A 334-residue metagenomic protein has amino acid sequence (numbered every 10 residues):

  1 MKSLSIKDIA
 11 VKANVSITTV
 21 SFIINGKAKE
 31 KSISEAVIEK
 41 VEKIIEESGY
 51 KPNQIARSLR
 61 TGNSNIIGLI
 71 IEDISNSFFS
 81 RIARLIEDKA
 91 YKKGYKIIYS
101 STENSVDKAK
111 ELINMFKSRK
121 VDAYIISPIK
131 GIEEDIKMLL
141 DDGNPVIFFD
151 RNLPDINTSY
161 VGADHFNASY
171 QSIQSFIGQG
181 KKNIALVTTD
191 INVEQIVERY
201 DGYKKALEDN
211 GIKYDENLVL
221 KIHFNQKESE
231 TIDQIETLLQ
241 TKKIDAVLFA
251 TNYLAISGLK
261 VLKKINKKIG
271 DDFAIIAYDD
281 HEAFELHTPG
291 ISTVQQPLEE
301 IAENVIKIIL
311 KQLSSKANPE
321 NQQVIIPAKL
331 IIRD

Functional and structural regions predicted by a protein language model:
M1-N63: N-terminal helix-turn-helix DNA-binding module of bacterial transcription factors
K2-S5, I45-F78, I82-R84, K93 (+2 more regions): N-terminal helix-turn-helix/winged-helix DNA-binding helices and compositionally similar short basic alpha-helical
I17-F22, L59-D73, N183-D190: Short beta-strand segments enriched in small/hydrophobic residues
I71-S80, S100-K108, V161-Q171, V187-Q234 (+4 more regions): Hinge/beta->alpha junction and helix N-cap segments in small-molecule ligand-binding domains
D88-E133: Central regulatory/effector-binding core of bacterial HTH transcription factors
I126-Q171, I191, Y253, D279-I291: Flexible loop/hinge segments that line or gate small-molecule binding clefts
N183, Y214-L218, K268-I275: Short acidic capping loops at alpha-helix termini that bridge into adjacent secondary structure
I232-D334: Flexible loop/turn connectors
